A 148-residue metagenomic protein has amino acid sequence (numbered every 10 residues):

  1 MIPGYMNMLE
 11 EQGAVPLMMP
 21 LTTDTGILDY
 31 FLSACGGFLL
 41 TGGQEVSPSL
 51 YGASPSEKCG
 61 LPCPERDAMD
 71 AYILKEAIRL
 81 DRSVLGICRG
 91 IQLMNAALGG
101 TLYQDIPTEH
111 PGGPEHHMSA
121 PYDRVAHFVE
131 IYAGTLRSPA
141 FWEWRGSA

Functional and structural regions predicted by a protein language model:
M1-I87, N95-Y103, P107-W142: N-terminal beta1-alpha1 cap of cysteine-dependent amidohydrolase-like domains
Q92: Cytosolic ligand/metal-binding cores
R145-A148: C-terminal and late-domain segments of enzyme folds
